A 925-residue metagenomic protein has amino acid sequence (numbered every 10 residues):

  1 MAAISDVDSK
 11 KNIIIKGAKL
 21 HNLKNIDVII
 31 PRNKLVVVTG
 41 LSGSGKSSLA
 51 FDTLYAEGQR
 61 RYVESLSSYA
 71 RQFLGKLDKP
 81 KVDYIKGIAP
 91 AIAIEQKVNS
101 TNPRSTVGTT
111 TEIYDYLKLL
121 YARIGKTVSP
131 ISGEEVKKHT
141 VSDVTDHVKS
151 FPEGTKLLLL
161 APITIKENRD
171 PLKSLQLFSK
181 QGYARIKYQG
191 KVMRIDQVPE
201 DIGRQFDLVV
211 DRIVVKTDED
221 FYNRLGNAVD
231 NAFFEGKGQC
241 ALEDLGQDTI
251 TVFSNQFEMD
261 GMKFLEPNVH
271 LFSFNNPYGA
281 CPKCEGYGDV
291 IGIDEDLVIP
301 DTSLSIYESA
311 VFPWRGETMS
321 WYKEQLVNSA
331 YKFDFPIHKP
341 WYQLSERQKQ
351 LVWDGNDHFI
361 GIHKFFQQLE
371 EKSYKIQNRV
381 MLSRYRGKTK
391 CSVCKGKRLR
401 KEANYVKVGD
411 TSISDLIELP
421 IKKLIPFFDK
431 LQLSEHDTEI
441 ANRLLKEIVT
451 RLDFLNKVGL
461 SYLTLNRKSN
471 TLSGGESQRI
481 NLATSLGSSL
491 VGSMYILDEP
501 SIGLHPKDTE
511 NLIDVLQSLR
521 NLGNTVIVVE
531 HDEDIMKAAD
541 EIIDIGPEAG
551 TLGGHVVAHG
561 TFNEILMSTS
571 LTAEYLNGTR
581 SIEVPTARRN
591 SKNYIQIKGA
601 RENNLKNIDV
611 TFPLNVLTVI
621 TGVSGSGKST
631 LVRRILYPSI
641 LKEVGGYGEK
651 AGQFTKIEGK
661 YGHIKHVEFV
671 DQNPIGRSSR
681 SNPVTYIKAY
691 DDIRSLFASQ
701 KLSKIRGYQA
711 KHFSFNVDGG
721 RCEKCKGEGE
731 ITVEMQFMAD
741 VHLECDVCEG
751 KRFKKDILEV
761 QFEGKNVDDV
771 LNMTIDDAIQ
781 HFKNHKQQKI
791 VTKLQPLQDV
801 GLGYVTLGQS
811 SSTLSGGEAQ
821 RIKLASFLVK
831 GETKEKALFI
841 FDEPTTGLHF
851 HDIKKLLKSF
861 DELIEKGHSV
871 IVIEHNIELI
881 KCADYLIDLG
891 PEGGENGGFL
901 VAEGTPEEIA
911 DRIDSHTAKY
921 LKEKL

Functional and structural regions predicted by a protein language model:
M1-L925: Conserved phosphate-binding elements of NTP-dependent enzyme cores
